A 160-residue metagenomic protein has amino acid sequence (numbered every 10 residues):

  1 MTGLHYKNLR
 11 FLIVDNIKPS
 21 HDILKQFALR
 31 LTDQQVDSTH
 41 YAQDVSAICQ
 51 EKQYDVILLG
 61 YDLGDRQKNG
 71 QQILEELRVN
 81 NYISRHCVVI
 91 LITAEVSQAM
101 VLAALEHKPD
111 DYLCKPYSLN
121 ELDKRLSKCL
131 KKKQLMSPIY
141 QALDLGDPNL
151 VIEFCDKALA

Functional and structural regions predicted by a protein language model:
Y6-P19, L24-A28, I57: Conserved acidic segment of CheY-like receiver
D33-A42, I48: Short hydrophobic/Thr-rich beta-strand motif most characteristic of the beta2 strand and flanking loop of CheY-like
Q50-K52, R78-H86, H107: Conserved phosphotransfer cores of two-component systems
I57-L77, R85: Conserved phosphotransfer microenvironments
Q72, R85, V96-D111: Alpha4 helix (beta4-alpha4-beta5 surface) of REC/receiver domains from two-component response regulators
K115: A Lys-centered signature of the CheY-like receiver
L130-A160: CheY-like receiver
